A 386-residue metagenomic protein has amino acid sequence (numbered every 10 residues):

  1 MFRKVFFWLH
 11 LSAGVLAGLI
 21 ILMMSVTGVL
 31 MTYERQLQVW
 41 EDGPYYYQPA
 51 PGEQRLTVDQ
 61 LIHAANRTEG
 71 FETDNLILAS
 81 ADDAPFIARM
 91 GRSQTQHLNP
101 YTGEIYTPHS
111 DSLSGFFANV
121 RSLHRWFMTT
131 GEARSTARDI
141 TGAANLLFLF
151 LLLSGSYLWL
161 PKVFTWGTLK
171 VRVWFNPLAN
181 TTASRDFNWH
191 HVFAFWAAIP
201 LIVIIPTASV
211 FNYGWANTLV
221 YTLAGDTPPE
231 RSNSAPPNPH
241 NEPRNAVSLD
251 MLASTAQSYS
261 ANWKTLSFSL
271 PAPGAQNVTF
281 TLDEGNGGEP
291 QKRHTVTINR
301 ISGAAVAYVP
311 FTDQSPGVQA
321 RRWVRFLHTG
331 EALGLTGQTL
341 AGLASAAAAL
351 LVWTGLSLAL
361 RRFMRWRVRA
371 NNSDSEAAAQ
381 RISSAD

Functional and structural regions predicted by a protein language model:
M1-D386: Conserved histidines in hydrophobic membrane contexts and catalytic metal-binding motifs
